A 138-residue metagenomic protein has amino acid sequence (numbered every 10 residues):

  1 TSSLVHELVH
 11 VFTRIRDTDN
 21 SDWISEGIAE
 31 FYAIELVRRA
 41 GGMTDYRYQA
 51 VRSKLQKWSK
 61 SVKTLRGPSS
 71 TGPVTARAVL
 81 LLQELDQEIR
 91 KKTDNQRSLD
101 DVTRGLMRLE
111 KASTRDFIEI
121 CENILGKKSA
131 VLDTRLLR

Functional and structural regions predicted by a protein language model:
T1-K57: Zinc-dependent metallopeptidase catalytic helix centered on the HExxH motif and its immediate flanking segment
S2-S3, D22-E26, A76-V79, Q83 (+3 more regions): Conserved structured core elements
D17-D22, R66-V74: Solvent-exposed loop and edge beta-strand segments that line ligand/cofactor-binding and catalytic clefts
Y32-L36, L81-D86: Buried hydrophobic packing segments
Y46, V62-T64, S69-T71, L82-R138: Amphipathic alpha-helical substructures
